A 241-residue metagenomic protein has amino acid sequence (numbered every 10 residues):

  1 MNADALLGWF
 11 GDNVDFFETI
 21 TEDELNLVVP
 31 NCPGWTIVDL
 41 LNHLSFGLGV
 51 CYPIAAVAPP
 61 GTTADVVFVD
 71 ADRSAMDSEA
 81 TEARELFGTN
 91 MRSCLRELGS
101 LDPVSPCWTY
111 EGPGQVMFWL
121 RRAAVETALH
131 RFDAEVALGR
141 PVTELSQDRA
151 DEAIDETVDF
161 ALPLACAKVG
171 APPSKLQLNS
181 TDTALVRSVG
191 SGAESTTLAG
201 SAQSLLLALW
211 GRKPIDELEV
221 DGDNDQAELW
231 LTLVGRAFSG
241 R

Functional and structural regions predicted by a protein language model:
M1-L27: Non-cleavable N-terminal signal-anchor transmembrane helices
F10-F17, L40-C51, D77-L98, L120-A134: Alpha-helical transition-metal enzyme core signature, strongest for iron centers
D23-V66, T109-C166, L205: Short, contiguous alpha-helical
P53, P59-G112, V116-W119: Hydrophobic/aromatic-rich structural module bridging two neighboring secondary-structure elements via a short loop
V66-S78, Q147-P163, Q226-A237: Short, mixed-charge aromatic SLiMs
V142-A193, T197-L198: Hydrophobic protein-protein interaction segments
E194-R241: C-terminal interaction segments
